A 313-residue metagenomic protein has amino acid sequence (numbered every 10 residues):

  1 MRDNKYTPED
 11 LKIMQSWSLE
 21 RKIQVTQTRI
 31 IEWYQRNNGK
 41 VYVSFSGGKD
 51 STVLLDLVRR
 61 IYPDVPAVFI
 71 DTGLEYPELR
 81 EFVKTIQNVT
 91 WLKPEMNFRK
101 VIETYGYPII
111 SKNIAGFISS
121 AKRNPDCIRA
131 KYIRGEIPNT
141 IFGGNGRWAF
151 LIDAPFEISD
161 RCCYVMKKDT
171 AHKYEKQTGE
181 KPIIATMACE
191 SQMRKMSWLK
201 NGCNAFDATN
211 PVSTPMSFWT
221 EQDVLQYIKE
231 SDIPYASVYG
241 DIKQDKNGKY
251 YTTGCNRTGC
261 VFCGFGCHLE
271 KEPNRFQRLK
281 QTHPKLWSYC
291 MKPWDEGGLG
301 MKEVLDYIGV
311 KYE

Functional and structural regions predicted by a protein language model:
R2, Y6-D10, T209, T220-E313: ATP/NTP-dependent adenylation/nucleotidyl-transfer catalytic domains that generate, transfer, or process NMP-activated
R2-D223: ATP-dependent adenylation/nucleotidyltransferase module used to activate substrates
